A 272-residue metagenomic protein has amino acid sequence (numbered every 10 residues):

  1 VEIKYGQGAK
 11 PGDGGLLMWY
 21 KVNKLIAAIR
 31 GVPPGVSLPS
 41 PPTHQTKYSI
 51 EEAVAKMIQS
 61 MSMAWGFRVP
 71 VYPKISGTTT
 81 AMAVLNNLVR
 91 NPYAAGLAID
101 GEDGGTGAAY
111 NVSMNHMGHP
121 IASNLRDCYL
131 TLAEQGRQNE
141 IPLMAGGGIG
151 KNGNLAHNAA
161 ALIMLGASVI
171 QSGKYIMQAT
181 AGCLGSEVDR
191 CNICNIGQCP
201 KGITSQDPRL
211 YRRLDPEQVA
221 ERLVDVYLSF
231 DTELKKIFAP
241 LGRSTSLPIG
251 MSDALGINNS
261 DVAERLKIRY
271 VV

Functional and structural regions predicted by a protein language model:
V1-V36: ATP-dependent carboxylate/acyl-activation modules
A9-P11, G35, H44, P200 (+5 more regions): A generic structural micro-environment signature that highlights single residues at secondary-structure boundaries
D13, M82-V84, I257-D261: Short, solvent-exposed polar/charged micro-motifs at secondary-structure junctions
N23-L25, I29-V32, N91, E102 (+5 more regions): Short, structured coil/loop segments at alpha-helix boundaries
L25, P41, E51, G197 (+5 more regions): Surface-exposed loop/turn and secondary-structure junction residues enriched for glycine/proline
I29, P42-Y48, F238-S244: Short, exposed beta-strand "edge-strand" segments with a Pro/Gly-rich flavor and a Y/T-containing core
P39-L214, Q218: Glycine-rich phosphate/ribose-binding loops and adjacent secondary-structure elements that form binding surfaces
D215-V272: C-terminal extensions of enzymes
